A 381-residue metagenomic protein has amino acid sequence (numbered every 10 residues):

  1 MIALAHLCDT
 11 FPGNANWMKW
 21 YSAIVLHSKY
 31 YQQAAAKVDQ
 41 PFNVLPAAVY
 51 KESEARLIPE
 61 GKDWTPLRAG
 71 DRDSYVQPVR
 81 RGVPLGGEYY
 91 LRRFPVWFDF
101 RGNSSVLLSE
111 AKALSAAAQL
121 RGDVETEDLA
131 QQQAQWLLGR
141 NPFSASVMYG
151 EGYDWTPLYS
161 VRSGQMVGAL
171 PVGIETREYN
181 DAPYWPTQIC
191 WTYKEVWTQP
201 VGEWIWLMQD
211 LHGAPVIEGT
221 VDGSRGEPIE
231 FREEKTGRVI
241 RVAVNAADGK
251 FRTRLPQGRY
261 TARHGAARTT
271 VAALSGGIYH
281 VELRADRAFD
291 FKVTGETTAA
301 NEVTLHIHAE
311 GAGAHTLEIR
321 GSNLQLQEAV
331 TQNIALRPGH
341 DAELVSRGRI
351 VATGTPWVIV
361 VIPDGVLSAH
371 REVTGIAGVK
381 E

Functional and structural regions predicted by a protein language model:
M1-V216: Glycan-recognition and catalytic cores of secretory/periplasmic carbohydrate-active enzymes
I217-G223: A short, amphipathic beta-strand motif
G223-V242, G313-T316: Short, ordered, surface-exposed loop/turn motifs in non-cytosolic proteins
E233-K250, R254, L336-R337: Short, acidic Ser/Thr/Gly-rich low-complexity loop/linker segments typical of extracellular and cell-surface proteins
T253-L255, L344-A352: Short, hydrophobic beta-strand segments
P256-R259, G277, G313, T355: A glycine-anchored, Pro-Gly-centered beta-turn/N-cap motif
Q257-A266, I319: A short, solvent-exposed beta-strand micro-motif common in secreted/extracellular proteins
R263-R287, V330-R337: Structured interaction patches on ligand/partner-binding surfaces of diverse proteins
